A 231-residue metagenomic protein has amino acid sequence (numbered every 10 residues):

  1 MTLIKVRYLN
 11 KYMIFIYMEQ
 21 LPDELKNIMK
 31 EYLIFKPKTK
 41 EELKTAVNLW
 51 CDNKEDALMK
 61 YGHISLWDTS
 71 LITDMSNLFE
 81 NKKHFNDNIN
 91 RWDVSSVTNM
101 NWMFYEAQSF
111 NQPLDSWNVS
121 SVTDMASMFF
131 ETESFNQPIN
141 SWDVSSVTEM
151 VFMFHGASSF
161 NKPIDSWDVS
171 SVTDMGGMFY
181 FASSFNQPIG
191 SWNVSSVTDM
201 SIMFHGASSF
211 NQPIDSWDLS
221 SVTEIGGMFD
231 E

Functional and structural regions predicted by a protein language model:
M1-Q20, E31: CRL adaptor-proximal regions
I16-E231: Negatively charged
